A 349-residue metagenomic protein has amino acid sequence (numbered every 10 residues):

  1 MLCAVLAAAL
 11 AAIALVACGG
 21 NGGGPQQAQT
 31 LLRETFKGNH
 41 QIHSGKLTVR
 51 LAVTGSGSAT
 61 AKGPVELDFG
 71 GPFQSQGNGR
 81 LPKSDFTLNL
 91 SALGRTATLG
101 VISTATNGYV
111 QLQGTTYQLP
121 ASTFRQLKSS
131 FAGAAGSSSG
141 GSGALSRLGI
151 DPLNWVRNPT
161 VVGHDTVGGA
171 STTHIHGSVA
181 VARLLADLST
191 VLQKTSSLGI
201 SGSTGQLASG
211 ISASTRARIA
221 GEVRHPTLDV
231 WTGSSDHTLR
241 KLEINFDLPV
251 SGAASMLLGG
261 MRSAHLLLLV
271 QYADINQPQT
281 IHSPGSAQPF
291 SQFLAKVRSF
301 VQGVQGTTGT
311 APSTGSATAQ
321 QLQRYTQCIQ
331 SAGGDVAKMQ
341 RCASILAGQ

Functional and structural regions predicted by a protein language model:
M1-V16: Sec-dependent bacterial lipoprotein signal peptides
C18-Q349: Subset-of-secretome marker
